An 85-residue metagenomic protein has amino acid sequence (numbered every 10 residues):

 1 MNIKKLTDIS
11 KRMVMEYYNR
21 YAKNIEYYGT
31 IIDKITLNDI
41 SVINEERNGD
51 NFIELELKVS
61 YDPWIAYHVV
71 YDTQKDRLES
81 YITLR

Functional and structural regions predicted by a protein language model:
M1-T36: Short, non-transmembrane alpha-helical segments in secretory-pathway proteins
L6, L37, L55-L57, L78 (+1 more regions): Generic detector of leucine side chains in alpha-helical contexts
Y18, R47-F52, Y81-T83: Generic alpha-helix signal with a bias toward terminal, lower-confidence helices and secondary-structure junctions
Y27, L37-V42, R77-L78: A structural signal for short, hydrophobic beta-strand segments that form beta-sheets in beta-rich/all-beta domains
D33-Y71: Exposed beta-strand-loop-beta-strand "reactive/processing" segments of non-cytosolic proteins
I65-R85: A short, surface-exposed interaction/processing loop segment used at functional sites
